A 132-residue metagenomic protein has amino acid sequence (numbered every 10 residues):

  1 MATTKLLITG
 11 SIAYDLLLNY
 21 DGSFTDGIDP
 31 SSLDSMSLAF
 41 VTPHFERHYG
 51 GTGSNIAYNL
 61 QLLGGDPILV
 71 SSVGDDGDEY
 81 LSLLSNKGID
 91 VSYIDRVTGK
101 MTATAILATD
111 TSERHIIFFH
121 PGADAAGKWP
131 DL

Functional and structural regions predicted by a protein language model:
A2-I68, E79: Glycine-rich phosphate/adenosyl-contacting loop at the front of the ribokinase-like
T9-I12, P43, S72-V73, T111 (+1 more regions): Fold-independent oxyanion-binding glycine-rich loops and adjacent beta-strand/coil segments at enzyme active sites
D15, D66-Y93: A glycine-rich beta-to-alpha transition motif near the start of alpha/beta enzyme domains, typified by
T25-D26, S85-G88, D110-S112: Short, hinge-like loop/turn segments at secondary-structure boundaries
L63, K100-A103: Short, basic and Ser/Thr-rich N-terminal targeting/leader segments
S92-V97, A105-L132: Conserved phosphate-binding/catalytic loop of the ribokinase/pfkB sugar-kinase fold
